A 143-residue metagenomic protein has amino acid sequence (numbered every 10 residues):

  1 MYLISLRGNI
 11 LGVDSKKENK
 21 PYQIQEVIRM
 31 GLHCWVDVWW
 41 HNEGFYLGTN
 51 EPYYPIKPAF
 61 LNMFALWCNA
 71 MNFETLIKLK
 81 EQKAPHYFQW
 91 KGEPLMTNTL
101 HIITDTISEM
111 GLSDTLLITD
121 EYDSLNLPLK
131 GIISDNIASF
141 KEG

Functional and structural regions predicted by a protein language model:
M1-G143: Phosphate-group recognition and catalysis centered on beta-loop-alpha active-site segments
